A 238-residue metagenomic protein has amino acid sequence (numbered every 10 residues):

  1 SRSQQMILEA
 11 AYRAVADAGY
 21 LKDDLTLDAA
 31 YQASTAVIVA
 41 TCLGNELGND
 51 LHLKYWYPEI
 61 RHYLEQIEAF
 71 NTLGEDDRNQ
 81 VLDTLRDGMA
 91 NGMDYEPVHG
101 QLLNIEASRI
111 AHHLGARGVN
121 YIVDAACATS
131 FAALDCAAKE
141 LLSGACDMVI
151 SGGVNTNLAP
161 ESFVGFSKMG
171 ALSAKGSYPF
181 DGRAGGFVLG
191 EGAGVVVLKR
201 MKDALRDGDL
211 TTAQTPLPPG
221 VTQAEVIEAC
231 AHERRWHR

Functional and structural regions predicted by a protein language model:
S1-R183: Cys-dependent condensing catalytic cores that perform Claisen condensation/acyl-transfer in fatty-acid/polyketide
H112-H113, S177-R238: Condensing-enzyme catalytic core mediating Claisen C-C bond formation in acyl metabolism
